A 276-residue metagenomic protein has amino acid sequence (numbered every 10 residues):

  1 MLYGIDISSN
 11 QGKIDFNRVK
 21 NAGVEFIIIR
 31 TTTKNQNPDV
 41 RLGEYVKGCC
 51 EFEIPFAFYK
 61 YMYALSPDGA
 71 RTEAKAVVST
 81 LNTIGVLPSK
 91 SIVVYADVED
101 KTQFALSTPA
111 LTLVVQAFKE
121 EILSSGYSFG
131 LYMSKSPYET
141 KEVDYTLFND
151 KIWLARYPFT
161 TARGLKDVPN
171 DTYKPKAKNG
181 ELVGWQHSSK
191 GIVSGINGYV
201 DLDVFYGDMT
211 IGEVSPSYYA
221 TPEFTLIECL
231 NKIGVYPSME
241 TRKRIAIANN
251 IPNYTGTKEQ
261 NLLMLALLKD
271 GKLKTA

Functional and structural regions predicted by a protein language model:
M1-K119, L123-G126: Substrate-binding cleft of extracellular glycoside hydrolase catalytic domains
M1-S9, L147-V214: Functionally critical loop-and-helix segments that line ligand-binding/catalytic clefts of soluble enzyme domains
P88-D171: Catalytic domains of cell-wall/extracellular-matrix polysaccharide-remodeling enzymes, centered on de-N-acetylation
G207-A220, K272-A276: Low-complexity, Pro/Thr/Ser/Gly/Ala-rich linker/spacer regions in secreted, extracellular modular proteins
S215-Y236: Extracytoplasmic/periplasm-facing segments of secreted or lipoprotein envelope proteins
T241-L273: Short, Lys/Arg-enriched alpha-helical microdomains
